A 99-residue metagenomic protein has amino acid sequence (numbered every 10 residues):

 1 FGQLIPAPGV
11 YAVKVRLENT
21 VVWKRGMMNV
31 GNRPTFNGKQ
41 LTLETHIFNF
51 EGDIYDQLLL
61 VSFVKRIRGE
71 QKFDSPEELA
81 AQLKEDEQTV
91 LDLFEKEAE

Functional and structural regions predicted by a protein language model:
F1-E99: Phosphate/ribose-recognition catalytic cores of enzymes acting on nucleotide-derived substrates
